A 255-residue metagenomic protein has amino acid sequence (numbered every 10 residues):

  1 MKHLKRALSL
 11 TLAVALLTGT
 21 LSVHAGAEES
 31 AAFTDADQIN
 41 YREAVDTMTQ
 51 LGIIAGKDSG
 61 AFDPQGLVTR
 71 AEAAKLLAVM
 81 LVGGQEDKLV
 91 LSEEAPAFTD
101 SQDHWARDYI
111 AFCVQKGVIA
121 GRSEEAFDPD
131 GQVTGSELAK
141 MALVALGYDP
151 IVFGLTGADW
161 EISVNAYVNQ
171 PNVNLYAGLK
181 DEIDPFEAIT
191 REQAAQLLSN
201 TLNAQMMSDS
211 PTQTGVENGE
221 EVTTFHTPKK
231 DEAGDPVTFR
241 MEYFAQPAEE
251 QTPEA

Functional and structural regions predicted by a protein language model:
K2-R42, A55-R107, Q115-S136, L143-A188 (+1 more regions): Feature responds to low-complexity, polar/acidic, surface-exposed segments characteristic of secreted/exported proteins
D46-I54: Mature N-terminal segment immediately following signal peptide/propeptide cleavage in secreted/periplasmic
S199: Conserved redox-cofactor binding core of oxidoreductases
